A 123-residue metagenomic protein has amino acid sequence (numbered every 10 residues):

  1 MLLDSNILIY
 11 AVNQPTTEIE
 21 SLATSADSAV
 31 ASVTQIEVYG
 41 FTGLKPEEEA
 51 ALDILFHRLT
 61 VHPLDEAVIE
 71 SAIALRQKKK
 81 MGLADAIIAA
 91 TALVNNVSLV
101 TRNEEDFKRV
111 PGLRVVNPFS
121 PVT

Functional and structural regions predicted by a protein language model:
M1-V30, G40-D53, V122-T123: Short, well-structured N-terminal submotif of metal-dependent ribonuclease cores
I7-L8, T34, V68, I87-I88 (+1 more regions): Alpha-helix capping/helix-boundary segments
T24, L55-H57, P111: Short, structured coil segments at secondary-structure junctions
D27-V30, H57-H62, S98: Short loop->beta-strand "edge-of-pocket" segments that line small-molecule binding or catalytic clefts across diverse
L55-K78: Acidic catalytic patch
A89, L93-T123: Acidic, PIN/NYN-like endoribonuclease modules and their adjacent C-terminal/linker elements
